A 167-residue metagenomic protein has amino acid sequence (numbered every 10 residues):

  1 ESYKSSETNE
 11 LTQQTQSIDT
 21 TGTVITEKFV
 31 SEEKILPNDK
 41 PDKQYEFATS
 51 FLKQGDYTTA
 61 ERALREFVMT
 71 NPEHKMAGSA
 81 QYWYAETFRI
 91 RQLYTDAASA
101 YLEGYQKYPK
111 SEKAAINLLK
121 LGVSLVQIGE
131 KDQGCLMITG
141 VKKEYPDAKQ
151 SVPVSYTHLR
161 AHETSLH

Functional and structural regions predicted by a protein language model:
E1-F47, F51: Acidic, proline-/serine-/threonine-rich low-complexity intrinsically disordered segments
T70-M76, K107-K113, K143-V154: Short solvent-exposed coil/turn linkers within tandem alpha-helical repeat scaffolds
T157-T164: Conserved small/polar residues in nucleotide/adenosyl-binding loops
